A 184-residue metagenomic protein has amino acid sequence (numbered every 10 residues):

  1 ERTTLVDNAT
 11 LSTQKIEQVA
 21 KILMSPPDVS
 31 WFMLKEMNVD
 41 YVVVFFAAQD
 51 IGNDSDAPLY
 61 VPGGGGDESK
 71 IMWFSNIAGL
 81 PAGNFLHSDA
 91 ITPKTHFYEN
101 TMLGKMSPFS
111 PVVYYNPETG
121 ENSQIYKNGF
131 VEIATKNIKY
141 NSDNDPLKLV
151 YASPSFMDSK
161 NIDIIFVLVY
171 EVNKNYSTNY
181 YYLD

Functional and structural regions predicted by a protein language model:
E1-D184: Extracytoplasmic
